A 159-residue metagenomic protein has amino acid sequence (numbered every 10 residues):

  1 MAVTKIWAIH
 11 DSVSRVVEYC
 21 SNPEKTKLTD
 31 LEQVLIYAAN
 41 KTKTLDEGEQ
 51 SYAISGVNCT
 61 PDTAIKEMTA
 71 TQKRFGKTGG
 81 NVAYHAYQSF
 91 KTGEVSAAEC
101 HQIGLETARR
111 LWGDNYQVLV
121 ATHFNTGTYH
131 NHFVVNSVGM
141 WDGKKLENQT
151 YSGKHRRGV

Functional and structural regions predicted by a protein language model:
M1-V159: N-terminal nicking endonuclease/strand-transfer module with a His-rich metal-binding environment and a catalytic Tyr
